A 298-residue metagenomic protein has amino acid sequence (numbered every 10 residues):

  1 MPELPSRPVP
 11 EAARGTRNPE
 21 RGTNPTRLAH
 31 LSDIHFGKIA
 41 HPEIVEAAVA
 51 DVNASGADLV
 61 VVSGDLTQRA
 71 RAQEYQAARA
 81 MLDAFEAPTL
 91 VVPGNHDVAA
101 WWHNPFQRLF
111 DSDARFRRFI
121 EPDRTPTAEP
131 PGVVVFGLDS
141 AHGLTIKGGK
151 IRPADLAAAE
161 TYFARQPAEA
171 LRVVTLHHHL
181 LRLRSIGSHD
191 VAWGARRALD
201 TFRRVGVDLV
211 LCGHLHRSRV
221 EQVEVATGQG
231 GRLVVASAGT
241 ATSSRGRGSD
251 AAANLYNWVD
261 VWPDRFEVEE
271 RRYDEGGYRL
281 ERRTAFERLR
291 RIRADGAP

Functional and structural regions predicted by a protein language model:
M1-A84, A100-W101, A158: N-terminal active-site segment of His-dependent metallophosphoesterases
L31-S32, V60-D65, T89-N95, D139 (+3 more regions): Active-site neighborhood of phospho(di)ester-bond hydrolases with catalytic His/Asp-centered motifs
G37-A40, Q68-Q73, N95-N104, G143-K147 (+3 more regions): Active-site environment of divalent metal-dependent phosphoester hydrolases
H41-I44, Q73-Y75, I151, D155 (+3 more regions): Residues at alpha-helix caps and immediate loop-helix transition turns in enzyme cores, especially N- and C-cap
Y75-T161, Q166, T201-R203, G228-Q229 (+1 more regions): Extended active-site neighborhood of metal-dependent phosphoesterases/phosphodiesterases
A168-L183: Short acidic, glycine-rich surface-loop motifs adjacent to enzyme active sites
G187-P263: Conserved beta-sheet core of the metallophosphoesterase superfamily
D260-P298: A short C-terminal boundary segment appended to hydrolase-like catalytic domains
